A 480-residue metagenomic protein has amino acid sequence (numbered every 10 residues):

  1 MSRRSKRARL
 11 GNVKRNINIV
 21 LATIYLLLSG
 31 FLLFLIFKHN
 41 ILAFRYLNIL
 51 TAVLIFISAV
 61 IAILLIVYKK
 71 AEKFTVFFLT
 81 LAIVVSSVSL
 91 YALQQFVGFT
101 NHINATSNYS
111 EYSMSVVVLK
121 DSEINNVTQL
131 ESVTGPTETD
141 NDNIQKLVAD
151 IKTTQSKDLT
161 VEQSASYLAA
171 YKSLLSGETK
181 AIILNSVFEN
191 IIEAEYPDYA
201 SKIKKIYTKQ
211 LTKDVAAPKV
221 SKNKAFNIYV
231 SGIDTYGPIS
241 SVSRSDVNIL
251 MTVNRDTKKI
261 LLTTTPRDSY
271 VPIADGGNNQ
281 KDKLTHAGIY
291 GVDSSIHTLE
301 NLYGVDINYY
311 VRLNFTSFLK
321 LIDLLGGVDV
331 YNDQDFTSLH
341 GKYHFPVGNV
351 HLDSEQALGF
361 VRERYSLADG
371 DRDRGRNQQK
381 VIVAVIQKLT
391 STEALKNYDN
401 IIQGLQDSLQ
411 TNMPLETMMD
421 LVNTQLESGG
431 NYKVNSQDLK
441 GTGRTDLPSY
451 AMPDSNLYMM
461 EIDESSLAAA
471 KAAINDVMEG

Functional and structural regions predicted by a protein language model:
M1-N12: Terminal targeting segments of Actinobacterial cell-envelope proteins
L10-V13, I17, N40-A43, V67-F74 (+1 more regions): Membrane-interfacial loop-to-transmembrane-helix junctions in polytopic alpha-helical membrane proteins
R15-L65: Membrane-embedded alpha-helical segments of integral membrane proteins
A62-A71, I83: Juxtamembrane helix-break-helix junctions at the cytosolic face of small multi-pass alpha-helical membrane proteins
E72-Q94: Internal/C-terminal transmembrane anchor helices
V88-T106: Hydrophobic alpha-helical transmembrane segments in integral membrane proteins
N104-S110, V117-K120, T128-G480: Non-catalytic, solvent-exposed segments at the cell envelope interface
